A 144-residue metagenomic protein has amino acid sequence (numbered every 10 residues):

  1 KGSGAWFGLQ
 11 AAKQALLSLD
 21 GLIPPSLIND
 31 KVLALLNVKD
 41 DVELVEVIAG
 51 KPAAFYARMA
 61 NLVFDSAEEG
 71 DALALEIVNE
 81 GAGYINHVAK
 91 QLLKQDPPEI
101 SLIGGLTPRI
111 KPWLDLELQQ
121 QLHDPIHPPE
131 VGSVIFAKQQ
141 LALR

Functional and structural regions predicted by a protein language model:
K1-L9: Hydrophobic alpha-helical segments and helix pairs
A12-R144: ATP-binding/phosphotransfer module of carbohydrate and carboxylate kinases, centering on a glycine-rich
